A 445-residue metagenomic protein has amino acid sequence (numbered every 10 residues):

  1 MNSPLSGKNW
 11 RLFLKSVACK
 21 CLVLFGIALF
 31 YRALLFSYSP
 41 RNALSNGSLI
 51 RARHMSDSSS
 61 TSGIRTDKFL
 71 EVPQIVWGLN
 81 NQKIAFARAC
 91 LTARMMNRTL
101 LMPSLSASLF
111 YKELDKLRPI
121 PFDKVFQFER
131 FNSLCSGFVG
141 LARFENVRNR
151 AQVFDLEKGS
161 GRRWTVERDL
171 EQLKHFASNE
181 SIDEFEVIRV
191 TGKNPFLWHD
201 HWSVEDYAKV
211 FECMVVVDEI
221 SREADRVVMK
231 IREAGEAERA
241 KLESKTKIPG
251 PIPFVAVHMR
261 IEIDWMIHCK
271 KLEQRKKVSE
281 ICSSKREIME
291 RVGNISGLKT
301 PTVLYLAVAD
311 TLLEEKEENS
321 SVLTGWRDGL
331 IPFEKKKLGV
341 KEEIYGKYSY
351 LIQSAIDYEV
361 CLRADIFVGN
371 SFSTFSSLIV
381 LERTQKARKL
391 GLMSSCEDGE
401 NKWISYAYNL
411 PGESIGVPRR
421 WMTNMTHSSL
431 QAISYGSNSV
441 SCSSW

Functional and structural regions predicted by a protein language model:
N2-H54: N-terminal signal-anchor transmembrane helix specifying type II single-pass membrane topology of secretory-pathway
K8-L12, D328-R363: Donor nucleotide-activated moiety binding/catalytic core segment of transferases that use nucleotide-activated donors
V17, L134, S394-W445: Leloir-type glycosyltransferase catalytic cores
L22-A28, A43-C282, I295-L298, A307: Secretory-pathway glycan-assembly enzymes, especially type II membrane glycosyltransferases that use nucleotide-sugar
A87, S354-E400: A donor-sugar binding/catalytic signature common to diverse glycosyltransferases and related nucleotide-sugar
L109-Y111, I263-I267, L312-E315, S376-S377 (+1 more regions): Eukaryotic short linear interaction motifs
R275-V292, E318-L323: Well-ordered, non-membrane alpha-helical segments in soluble/globular domains
G293, K299-K347: Catalytic donor nucleotide-activated moiety binding site of glycosyltransferases and closely related
